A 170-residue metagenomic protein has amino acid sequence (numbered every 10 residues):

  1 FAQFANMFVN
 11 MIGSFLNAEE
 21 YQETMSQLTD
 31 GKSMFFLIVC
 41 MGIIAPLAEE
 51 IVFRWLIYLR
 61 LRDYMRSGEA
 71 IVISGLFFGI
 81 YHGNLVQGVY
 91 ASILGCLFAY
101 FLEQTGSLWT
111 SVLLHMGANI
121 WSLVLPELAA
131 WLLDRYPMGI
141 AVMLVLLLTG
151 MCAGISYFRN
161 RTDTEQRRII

Functional and structural regions predicted by a protein language model:
F1-A45, L59, D63, L132 (+1 more regions): Juxtamembrane helix-loop-helix connectors linking adjacent transmembrane helices in multi-pass membrane enzymes
F1-Q3, I140-R161: Hydrophobic core of alpha-helical transmembrane segments in multi-pass integral membrane proteins
S33-I38, S67-I71, Q87, A91 (+1 more regions): Residue-level signature of transmembrane alpha-helical entry/exit and packing/kink sites in multi-pass membrane
L47-V52, L56-I57, N84, L97 (+1 more regions): Active-site His/Glu-centered metal-binding helix of metallohydrolases
A48-I73, Y100-S107: Membrane-interface helix/loop boundary segments of multi-pass membrane proteins
S67-H82, M116: Small-polar-interrupted transmembrane alpha-helices in polytopic inner-membrane proteins
G75, Q87-A141: Functionally important transmembrane alpha-helices
R161-I170: Short, charged juxtamembrane terminal tails flanking transmembrane helices
